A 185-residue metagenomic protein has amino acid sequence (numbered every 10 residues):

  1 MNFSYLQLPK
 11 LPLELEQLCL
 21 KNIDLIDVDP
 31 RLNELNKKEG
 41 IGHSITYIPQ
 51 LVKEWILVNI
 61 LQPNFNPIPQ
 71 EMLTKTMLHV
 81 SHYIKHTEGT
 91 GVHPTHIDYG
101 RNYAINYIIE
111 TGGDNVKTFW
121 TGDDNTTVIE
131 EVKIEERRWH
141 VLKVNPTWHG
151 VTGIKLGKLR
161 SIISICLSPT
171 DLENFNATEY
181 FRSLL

Functional and structural regions predicted by a protein language model:
M1-T76: Non-heme Fe(II)/2-oxoglutarate
F3, N102-A104, R160-S164: Short hydrophobic/aromatic beta-strand or adjacent loop that forms the aromatic wall/cage of a ligand/substrate-binding
S4-L6, S44, I48, V80 (+4 more regions): Compositionally biased, intrinsically disordered low-complexity regions enriched in proline and serine
Q7-P9, T87, G122, C166: Residues at the C-termini of beta-strands that transition into short coil/loop
K10, I109, I165-P169: Short beta-strand-to-loop capping motifs
P12-L15, W55, T90, G113 (+2 more regions): Residues that cap or initiate secondary-structure elements
T76-P146: Catalytic core of non-heme Fe(II) oxygenases with the double-stranded beta-helix
F119-L185: Catalytic core of Fe(II)/2-oxoglutarate
